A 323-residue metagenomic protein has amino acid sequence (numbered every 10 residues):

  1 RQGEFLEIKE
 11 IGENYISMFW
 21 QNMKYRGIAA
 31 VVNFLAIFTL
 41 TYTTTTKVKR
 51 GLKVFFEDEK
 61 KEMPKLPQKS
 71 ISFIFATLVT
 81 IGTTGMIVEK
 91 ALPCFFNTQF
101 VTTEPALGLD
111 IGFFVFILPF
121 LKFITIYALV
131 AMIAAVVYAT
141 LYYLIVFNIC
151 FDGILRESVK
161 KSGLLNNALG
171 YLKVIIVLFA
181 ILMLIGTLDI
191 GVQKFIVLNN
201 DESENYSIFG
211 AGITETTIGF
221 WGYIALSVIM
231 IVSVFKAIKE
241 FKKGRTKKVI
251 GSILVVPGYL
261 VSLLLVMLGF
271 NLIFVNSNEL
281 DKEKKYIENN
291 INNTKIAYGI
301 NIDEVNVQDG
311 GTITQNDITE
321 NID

Functional and structural regions predicted by a protein language model:
R1-D323: Soluble extracytoplasmic regions of secretory-pathway and membrane proteins
